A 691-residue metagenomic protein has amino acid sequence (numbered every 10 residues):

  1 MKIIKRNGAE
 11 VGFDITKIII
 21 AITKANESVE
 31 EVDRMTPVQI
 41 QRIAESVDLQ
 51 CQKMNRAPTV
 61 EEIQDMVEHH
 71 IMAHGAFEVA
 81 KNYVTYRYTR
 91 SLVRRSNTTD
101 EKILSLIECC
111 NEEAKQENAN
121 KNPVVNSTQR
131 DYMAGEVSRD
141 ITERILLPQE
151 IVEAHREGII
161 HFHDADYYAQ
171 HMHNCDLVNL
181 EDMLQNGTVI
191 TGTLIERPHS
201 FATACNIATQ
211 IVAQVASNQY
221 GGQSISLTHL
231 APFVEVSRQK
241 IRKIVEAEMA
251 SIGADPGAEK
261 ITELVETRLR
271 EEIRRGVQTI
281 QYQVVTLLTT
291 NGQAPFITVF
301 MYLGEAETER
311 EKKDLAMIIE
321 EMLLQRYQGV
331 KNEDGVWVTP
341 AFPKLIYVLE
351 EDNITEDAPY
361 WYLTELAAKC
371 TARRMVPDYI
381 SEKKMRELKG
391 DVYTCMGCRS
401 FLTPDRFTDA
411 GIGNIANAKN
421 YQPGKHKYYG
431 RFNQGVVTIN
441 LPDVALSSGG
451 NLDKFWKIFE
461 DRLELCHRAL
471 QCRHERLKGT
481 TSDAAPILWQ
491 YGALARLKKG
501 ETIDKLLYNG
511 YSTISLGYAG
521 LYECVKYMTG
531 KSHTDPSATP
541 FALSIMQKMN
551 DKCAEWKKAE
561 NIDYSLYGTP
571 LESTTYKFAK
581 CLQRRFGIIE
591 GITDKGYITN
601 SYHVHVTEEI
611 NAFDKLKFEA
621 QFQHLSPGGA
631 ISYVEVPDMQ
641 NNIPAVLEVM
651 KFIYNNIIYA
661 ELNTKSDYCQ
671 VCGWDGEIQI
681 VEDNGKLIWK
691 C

Functional and structural regions predicted by a protein language model:
M1-C110: Charged, amphipathic alpha-helical regulatory modules used for macromolecular assembly or allosteric control
G12-F13, Y511-S515: Short, conserved micro-motifs enriched in small and acidic residues
I18, I22, L230, V234 (+1 more regions): Buried hydrophobic packing segments
T23, H467, Q471, Y522-K526: Amphipathic, well-packed alpha-helical segments that form the structural scaffold of globular domains
S46-Q50, P442-S448, Y527: Solvent-exposed, amphipathic alpha-helical segments
T89-G510, K531, D535-C691: Conserved catalytic cores of very large enzyme subunits
M301, I514-Y527, Q547: Contiguous, well-ordered alpha-helical segments that form the cores/surfaces of helical PPI scaffolds
